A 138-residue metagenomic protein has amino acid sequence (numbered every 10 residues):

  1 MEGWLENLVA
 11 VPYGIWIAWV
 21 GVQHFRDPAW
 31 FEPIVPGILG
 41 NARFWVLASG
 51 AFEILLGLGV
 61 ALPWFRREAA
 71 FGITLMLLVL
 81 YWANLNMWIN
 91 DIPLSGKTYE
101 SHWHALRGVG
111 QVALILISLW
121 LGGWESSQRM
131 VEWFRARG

Functional and structural regions predicted by a protein language model:
M1-G138: Membrane-interface extramembranous regions
